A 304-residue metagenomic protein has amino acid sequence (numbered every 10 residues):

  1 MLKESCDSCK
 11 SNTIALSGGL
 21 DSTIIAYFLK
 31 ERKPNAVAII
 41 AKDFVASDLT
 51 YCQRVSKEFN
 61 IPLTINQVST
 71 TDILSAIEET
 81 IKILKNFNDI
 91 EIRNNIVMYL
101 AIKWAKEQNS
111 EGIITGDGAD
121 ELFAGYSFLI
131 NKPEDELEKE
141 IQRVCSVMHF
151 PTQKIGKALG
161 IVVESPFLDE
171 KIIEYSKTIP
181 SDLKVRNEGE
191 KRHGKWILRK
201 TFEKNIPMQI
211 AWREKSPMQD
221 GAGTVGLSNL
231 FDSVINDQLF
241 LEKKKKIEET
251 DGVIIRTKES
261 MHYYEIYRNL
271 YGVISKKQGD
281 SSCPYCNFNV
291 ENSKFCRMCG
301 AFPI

Functional and structural regions predicted by a protein language model:
M1-I14, W104-S110, I266, L270-Q278: Phosphate/ATP-binding catalytic cores across multiple sugar-kinase/actin-like superfamilies, primarily ASKHA
N12-P62: ATP-dependent adenylation/pyrophosphate-handling site
I25, D48, R93-V97, E164 (+6 more regions): Hydrophobic (often cysteine-bearing) scaffold residues that line and stabilize catalytic clefts of nucleotide/cofactor
I25-A26, S75, F123-Y126: Short glycine-/acidic-enriched loop or helix-start segments at secondary-structure transitions that form or flank
L49-L84, T115-D117, L122, K171: A conserved beta-strand->alpha-helix junction
E91-K106: A conserved donor-nucleotide-binding helix/loop in the catalytic core of Leloir-type glycosyltransferases
I113, G118-E134, C145-D251, S275-G279 (+2 more regions): Mid-to-C-terminal catalytic subdomains of enzymes that bind/position adenosyl phosphate moieties or nucleic-acid
V253-Y285: Short, charged low-complexity linear segments at domain edges
